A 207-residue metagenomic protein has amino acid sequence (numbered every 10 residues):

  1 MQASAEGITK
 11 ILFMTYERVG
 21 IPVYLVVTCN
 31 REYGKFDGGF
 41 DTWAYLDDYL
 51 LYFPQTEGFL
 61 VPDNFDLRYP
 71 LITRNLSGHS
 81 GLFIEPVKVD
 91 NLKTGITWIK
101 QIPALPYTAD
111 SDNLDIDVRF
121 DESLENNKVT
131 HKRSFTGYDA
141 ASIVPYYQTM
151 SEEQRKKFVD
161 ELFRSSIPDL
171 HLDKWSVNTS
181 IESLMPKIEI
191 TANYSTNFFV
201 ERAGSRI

Functional and structural regions predicted by a protein language model:
M1-I207: A sensor for short, sequence-defined functional sites
